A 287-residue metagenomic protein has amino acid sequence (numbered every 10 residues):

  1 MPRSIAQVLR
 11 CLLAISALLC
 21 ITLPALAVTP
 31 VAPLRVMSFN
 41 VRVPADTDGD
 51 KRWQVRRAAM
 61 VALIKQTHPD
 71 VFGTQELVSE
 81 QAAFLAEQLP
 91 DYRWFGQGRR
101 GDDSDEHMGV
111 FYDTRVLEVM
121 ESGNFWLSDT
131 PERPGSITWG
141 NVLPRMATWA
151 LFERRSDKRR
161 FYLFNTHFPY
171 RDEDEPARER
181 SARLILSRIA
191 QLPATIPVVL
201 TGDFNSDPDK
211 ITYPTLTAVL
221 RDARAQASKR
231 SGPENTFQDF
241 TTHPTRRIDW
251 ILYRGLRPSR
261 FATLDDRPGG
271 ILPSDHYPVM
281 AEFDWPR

Functional and structural regions predicted by a protein language model:
P2-L13: Bacterial N-terminal signal peptides that target proteins for export
S4, L23-Q88, R99-E106, E179 (+2 more regions): N-terminal, active-site-proximal structural segment of metallo-dependent hydrolase catalytic domains
C11-T22: Bacterial N-terminal signal peptides
S38-A58, L127-L143, P169-E175: Acidic/histidine-rich helix-loop elements that form or flank divalent-metal/phosphate-binding sites at the catalytic
F39-V41, E76, T166-F168, D203-F204 (+1 more regions): Active-site metal-binding loops of divalent metal-dependent hydrolases
V71-R160, F168, T263-L264: Structured beta-strand-rich core segments of catalytic domains in phosphoester-bond hydrolases
G73-Q75, Q97, V199-D203, D222-A225: Active-site neighborhood of phospho(di)ester-bond hydrolases with catalytic His/Asp-centered motifs
V116, L151, P176, R183 (+2 more regions): Metal-dependent phosphoester-hydrolase catalytic domains
